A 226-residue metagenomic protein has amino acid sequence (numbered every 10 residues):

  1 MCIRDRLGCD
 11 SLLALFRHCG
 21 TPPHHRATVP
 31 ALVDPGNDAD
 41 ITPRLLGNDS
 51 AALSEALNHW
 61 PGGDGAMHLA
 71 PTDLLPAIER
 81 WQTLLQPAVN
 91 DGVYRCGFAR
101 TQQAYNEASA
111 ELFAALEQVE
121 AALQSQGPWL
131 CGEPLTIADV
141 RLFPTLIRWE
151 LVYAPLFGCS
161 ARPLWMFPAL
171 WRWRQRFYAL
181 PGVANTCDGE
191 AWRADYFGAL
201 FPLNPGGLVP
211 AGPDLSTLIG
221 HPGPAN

Functional and structural regions predicted by a protein language model:
R4-N226: C-terminal alpha-helical interaction module
